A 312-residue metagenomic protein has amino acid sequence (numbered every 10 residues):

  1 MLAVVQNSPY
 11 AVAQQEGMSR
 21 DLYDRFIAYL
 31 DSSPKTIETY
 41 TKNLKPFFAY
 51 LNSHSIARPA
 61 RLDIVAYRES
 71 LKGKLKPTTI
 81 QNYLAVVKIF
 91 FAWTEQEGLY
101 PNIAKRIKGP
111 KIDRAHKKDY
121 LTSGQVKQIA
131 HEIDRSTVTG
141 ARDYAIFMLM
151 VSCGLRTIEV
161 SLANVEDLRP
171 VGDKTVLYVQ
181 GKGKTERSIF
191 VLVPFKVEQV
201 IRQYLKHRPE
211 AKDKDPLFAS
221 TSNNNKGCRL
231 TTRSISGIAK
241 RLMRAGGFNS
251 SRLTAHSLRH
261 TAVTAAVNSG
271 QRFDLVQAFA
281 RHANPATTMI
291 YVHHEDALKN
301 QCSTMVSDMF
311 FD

Functional and structural regions predicted by a protein language model:
M1-D312: Conserved catalytic core of the tyrosine transesterase superfamily
